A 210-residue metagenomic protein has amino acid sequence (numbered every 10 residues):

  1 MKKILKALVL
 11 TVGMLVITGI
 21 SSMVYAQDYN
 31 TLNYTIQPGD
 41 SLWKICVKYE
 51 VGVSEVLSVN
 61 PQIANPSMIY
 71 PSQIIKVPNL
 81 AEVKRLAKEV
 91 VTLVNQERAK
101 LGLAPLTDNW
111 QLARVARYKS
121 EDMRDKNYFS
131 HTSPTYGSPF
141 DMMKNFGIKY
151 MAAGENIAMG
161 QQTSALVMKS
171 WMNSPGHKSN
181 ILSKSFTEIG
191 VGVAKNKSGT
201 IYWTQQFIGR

Functional and structural regions predicted by a protein language model:
M1-V9: Bacterial N-terminal signal peptides that target proteins for export
V16-N33, Q37: Sec-dependent signal peptide cleavage junction
S22, G154, A158-R210: Disulfide-stabilized extracellular recognition modules
D28-Y29, K44, K48, G52-K84: Extracellular LysM carbohydrate-binding repeats and other cell-envelope/extracellular binding modules
P66, L101-V115, N127-T135, G154 (+1 more regions): Surface-exposed patches in mature extracellular/periplasmic domains of secreted proteins
V83-R124: A short alpha-helix/helix-coil micro-patch that ends at or immediately precedes a cysteine
V115-Q162, I181: Short, surface-exposed glycine/acidic/tryptophan-bearing loops
